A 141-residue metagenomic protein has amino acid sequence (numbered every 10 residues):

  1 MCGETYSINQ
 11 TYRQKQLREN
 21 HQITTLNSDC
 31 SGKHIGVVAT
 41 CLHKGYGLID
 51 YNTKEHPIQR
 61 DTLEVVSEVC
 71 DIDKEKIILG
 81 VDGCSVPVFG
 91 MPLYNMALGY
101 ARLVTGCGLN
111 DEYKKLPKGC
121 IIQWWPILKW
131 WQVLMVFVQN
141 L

Functional and structural regions predicted by a protein language model:
M1-K76: Active-site-adjacent helix/loop patches that line small-molecule binding or acyl-intermediate pockets
V38, P87-G106, L116-I121: Active-site-proximal alpha-helical segments within enzyme catalytic domains
A39, G80, W125: Residues in well-ordered beta-strands of folded domains
L42-Y46, V66, C70-K74, A97-C107 (+2 more regions): Short, well-ordered alpha-helical segments in soluble proteins
I77-G80, G90: Conserved alpha/beta enzyme-core scaffolds, especially Rossmann-like or related mixed alpha/beta domains that build
D82-S85: Alpha-helical scaffold segments that form or flank carboxylate-/histidine-based iron centers
D111-L141: Conserved SxxK-family serine transpeptidase/carboxypeptidase catalytic domain of penicillin-binding proteins
